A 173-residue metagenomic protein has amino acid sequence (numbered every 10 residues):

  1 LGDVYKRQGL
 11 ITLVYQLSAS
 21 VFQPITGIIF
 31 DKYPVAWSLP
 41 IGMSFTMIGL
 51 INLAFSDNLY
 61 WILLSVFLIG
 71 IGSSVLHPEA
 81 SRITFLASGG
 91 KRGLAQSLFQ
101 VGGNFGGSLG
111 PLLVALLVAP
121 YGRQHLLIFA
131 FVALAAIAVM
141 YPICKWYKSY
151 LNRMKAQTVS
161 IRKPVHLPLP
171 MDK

Functional and structural regions predicted by a protein language model:
L1-Y5: Short, small-residue-biased leader/transition segments that mark boundaries at the very start of proteins
K6-G9, S97: Small-residue hotspots at the loop-to-helix junctions and early N-terminal turns of transmembrane alpha-helices
Q16-P24, G107-S108: Residue-level signature of mid-helix packing/kink "hotspots" within the transmembrane helices of 12-pass Major
V21-D57: Conserved MFS/SLC helix-loop-helix module at the cytosolic interface between two early adjacent transmembrane helices
G49, Y60-L68: Paired small-residue
S65-G102: Cytoplasmic helix-loop-helix junction between adjacent transmembrane helices in 12-TM secondary transporters
F99-W146: Helix-loop-helix hairpin linking two adjacent transmembrane segments in secondary transporters
P142-L167: Flexible cytoplasmic inter-helical loops of multi-pass small-molecule transporters
